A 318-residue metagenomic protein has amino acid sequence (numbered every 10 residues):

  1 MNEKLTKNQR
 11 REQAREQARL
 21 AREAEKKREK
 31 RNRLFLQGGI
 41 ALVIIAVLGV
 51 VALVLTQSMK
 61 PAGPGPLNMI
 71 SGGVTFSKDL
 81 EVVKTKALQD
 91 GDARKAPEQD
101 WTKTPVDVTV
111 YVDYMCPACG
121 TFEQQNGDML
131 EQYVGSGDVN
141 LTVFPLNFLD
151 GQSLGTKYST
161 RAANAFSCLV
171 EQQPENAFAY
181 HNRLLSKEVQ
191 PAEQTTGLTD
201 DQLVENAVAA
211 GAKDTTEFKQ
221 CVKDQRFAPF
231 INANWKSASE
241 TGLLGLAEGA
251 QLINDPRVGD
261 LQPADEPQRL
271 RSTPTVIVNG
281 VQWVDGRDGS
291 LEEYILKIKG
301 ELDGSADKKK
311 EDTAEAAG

Functional and structural regions predicted by a protein language model:
E3-I44, V50-A62, V208-G318: C-terminal cap of thioredoxin/glutaredoxin-like
K27, D100, K157-Y158: Residue-level marker of regulatory loop/turn positions in helix-turn-helix DNA-binding domains and in histidine
Q57-V112, N126, G135, A306-G318: Extracytoplasmic low-complexity, Pro/Thr/Ser/Ala/Gly-rich segments that lie immediately after a secretion/anchoring
T102-P117, E123, N140-L141, P145: Short active-site neighborhood of thiol/selenol oxidoreductases, capturing the structured segment around
Y111-D113, F144-N147, R183-L185, V278-V281 (+1 more regions): Active-site-proximal beta-strand/loop segments in catalytic clefts of secreted hydrolases
P117, D128, T273-P274: Proline-centered helix-kink/hinge sites
G120-V208: Structural alpha/beta surface segment adjacent to cysteine/selenocysteine redox centers across thiol/disulfide enzymes
